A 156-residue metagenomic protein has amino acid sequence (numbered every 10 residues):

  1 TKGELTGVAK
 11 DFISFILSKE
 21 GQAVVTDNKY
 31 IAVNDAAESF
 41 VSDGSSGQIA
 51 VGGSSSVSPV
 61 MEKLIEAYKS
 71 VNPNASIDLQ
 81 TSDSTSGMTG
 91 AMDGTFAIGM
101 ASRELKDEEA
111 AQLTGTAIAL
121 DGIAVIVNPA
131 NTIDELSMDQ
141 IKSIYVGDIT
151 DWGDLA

Functional and structural regions predicted by a protein language model:
T1-A156: Flexible loop/hinge segments at secondary-structure junctions
